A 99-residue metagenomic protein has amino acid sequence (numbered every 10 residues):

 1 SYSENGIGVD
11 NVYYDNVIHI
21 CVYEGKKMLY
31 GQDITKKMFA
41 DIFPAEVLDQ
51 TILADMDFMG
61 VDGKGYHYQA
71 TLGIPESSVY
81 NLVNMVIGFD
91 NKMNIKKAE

Functional and structural regions predicted by a protein language model:
S1-D55: Surface-exposed acidic loop/strand-edge motifs in secreted or periplasmic proteins that form small linear binding
Y14, Y23-K27, G60-H67, G88-K92: Short, solvent-exposed coil/turn segments at beta-strand boundaries
D15-V17, S78-V83: Short, surface-exposed coil-to-beta transition loops
G31, Y68, N94-K97: Short hydrophobic/aromatic-rich beta-strand segments that constitute the beta-sheet cores of beta-sandwich/beta-barrel
M38-Y80, G88: Acidic, glycine-rich flexible loop segments
N84-E99: Short, low-complexity, Pro/Ser/Thr/Gly-rich segments in the mature regions of secreted, periplasmic
